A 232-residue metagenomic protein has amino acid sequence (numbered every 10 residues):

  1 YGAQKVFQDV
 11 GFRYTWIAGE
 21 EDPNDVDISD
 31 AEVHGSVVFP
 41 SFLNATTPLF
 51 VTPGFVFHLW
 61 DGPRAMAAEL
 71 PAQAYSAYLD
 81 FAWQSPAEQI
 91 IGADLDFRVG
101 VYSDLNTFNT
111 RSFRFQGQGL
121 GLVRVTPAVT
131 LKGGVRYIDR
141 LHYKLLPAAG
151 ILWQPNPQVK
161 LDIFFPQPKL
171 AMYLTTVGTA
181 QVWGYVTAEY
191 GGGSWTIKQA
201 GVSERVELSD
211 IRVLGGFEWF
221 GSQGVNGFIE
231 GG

Functional and structural regions predicted by a protein language model:
Y1-I90, D96-T110, R114, V202-L214: Transmembrane beta-barrel domains of bacterial outer-membrane proteins
V10-Y14, V51-P53, L95-F97, L131-G133 (+4 more regions): Membrane-embedded beta-strand positions of outer-membrane beta-barrel proteins
Y14-E20, F55-D61, V99-L105, V135-L141 (+3 more regions): Transmembrane beta-strands of outer-membrane beta-barrel pores
D22-S29, P71-Q73, L105-R111, R136-L146 (+1 more regions): Solvent-exposed loop/turn segments connecting transmembrane beta-strands in outer-membrane beta-barrel proteins
V33-F39, A77-S85, G117-V125, V135 (+3 more regions): Residues on the lipid-exposed face of transmembrane beta-strands in outer-membrane beta-barrel proteins
L43-F50, Q89-A93, P127-G133, Q158-L161 (+2 more regions): Repeated loop/turn-to-beta-strand initiation elements of outer-membrane beta-barrel proteins
F57-E69, P166-G232: Outer-membrane beta-barrel translocator/channel fold
D94-R98, F108-L146: A short mid-domain helix/strand-loop element embedded in enzyme catalytic domains that forms or borders the active-site
